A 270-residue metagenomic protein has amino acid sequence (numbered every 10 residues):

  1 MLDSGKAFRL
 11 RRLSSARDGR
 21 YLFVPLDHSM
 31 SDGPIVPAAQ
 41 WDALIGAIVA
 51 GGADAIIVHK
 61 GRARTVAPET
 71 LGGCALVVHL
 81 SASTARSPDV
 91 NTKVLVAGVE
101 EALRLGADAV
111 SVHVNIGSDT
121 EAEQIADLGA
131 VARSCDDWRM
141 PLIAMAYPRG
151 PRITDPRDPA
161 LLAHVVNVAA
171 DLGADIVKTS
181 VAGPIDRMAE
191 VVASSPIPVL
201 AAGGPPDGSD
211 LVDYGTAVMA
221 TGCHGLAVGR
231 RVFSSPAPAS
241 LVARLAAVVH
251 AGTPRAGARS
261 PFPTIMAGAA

Functional and structural regions predicted by a protein language model:
M1-A16: N-terminal basic/disordered segments at the start of proteins
A16, Y21-L71, A75-A85, D89-V199 (+4 more regions): Alpha/beta enzyme core
G204: Active-site-proximal beta-strand/loop segments in catalytic clefts of secreted hydrolases
G257-A270: C-terminal accessory extensions appended to soluble enzyme cores
